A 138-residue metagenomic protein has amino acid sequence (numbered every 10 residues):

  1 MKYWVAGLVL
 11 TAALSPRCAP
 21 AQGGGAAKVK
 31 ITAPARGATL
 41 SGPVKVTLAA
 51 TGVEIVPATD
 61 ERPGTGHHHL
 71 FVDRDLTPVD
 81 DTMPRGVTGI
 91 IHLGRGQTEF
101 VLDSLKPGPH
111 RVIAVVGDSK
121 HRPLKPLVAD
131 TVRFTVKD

Functional and structural regions predicted by a protein language model:
M1-Y3: Positively charged n-region of N-terminal signal peptides that target proteins for export
A6-S15: Bacterial N-terminal signal peptides
V9, K30, F100: Short, flexible active-site loop motifs that bind/organize anionic cofactors or intermediates
Q22-S41: Short, compositionally biased P/S/T/A/G/V-rich stretches that sit at domain boundaries
G37, S41-T51, I55-D138: Long, low-complexity serine/threonine/glycine- and acidic-rich segments characteristic of extracellular
